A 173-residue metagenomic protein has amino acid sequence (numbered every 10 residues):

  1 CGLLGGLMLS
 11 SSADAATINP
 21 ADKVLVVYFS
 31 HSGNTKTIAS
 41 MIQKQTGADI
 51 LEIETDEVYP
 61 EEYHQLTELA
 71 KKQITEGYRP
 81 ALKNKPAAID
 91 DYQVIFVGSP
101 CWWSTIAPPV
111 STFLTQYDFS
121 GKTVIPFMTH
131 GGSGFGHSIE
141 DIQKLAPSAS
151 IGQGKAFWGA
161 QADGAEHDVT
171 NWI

Functional and structural regions predicted by a protein language model:
C1-G2: N-terminal export leaders
G6, S11-L25, F29-D56, E68-I173: FMN-binding flavodoxin-like domain, especially the glycine-rich phosphate-binding loop
P60-E68: Hydrolase active-site cap/lid region
